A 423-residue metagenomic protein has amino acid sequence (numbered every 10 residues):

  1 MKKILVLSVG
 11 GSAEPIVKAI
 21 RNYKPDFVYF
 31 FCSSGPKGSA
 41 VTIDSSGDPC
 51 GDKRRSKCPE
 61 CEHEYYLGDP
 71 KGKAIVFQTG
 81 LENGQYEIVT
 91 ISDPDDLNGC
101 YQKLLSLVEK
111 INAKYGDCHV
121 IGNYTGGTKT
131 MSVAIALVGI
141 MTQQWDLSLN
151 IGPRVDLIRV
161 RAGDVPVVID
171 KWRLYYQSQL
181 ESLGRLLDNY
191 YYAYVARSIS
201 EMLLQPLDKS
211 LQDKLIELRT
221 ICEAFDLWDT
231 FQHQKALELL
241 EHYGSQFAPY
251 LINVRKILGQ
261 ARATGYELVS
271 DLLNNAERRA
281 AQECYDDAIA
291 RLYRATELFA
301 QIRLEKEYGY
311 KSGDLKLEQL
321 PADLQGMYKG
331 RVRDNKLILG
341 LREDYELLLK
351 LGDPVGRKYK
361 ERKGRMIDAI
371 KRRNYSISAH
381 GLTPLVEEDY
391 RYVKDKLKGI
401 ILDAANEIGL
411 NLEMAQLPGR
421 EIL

Functional and structural regions predicted by a protein language model:
M1-H119, T130-L423: Long, low-complexity, Lys/Arg-enriched
G122: Conformationally flexible catalytic loops at phosphate/diphosphate-handling active centers
T125-G127: Glycine-rich beta-strand-to-loop/alpha-helix junction loops that act as flexible
